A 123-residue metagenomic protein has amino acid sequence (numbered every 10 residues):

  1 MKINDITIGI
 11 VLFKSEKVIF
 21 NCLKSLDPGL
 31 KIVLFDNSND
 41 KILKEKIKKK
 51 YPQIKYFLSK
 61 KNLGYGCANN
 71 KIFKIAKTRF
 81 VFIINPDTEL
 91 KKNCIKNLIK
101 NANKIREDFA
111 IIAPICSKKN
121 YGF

Functional and structural regions predicted by a protein language model:
D5-T7, K31: Cell-envelope/extracellular polymer assembly enzymes that use nucleotide-activated donors
I10-P28: Short, well-formed alpha-helical segments that are part of the catalytic scaffolds of diverse glycosyltransferases
S25, D36-K44: A conserved acidic beta->alpha catalytic loop
L30-N39, F57-S59: Short beta-strand/loop segment that forms part of the nucleotide-sugar
S59-A76: Glycine-rich, basic loop-to-helix element that forms the pyrophosphate-binding segment of sugar-nucleotide handling
V81: Short aromatic/hydrophobic "clamp" motif used to bind/position activated sugar donors
N85-E89: The conserved acidic donor/metal-binding loop of glycosyltransferases
N93-F123: Conserved donor NDP-sugar-binding/catalytic core segment of glycosyltransferases
